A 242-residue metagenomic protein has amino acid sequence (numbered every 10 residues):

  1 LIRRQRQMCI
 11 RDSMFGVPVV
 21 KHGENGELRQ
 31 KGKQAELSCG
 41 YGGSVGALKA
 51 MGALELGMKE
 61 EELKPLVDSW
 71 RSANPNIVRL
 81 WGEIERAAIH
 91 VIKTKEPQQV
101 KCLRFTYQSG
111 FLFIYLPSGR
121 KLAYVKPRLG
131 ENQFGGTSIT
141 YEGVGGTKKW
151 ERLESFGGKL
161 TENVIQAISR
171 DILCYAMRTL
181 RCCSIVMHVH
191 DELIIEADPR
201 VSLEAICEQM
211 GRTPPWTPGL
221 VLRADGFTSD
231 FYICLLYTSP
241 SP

Functional and structural regions predicted by a protein language model:
L1-Q7, R11-S239: Conserved catalytic core of nucleotide polymerization and phosphodiester-bond processing enzymes
P242: Thioester-forming pentapeptide GCGEQ
